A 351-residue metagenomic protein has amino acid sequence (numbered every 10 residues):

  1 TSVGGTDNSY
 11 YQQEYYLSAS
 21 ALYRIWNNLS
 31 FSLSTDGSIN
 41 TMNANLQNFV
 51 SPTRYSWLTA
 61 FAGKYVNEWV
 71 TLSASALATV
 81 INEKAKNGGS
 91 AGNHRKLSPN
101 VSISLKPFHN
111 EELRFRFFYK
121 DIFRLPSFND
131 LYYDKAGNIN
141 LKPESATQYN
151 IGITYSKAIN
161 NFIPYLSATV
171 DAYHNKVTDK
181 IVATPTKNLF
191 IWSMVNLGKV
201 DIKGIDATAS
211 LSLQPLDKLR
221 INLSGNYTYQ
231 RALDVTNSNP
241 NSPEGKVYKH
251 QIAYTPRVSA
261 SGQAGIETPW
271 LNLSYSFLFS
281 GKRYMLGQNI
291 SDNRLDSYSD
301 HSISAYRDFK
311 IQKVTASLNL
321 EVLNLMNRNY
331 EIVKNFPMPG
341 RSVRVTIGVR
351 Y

Functional and structural regions predicted by a protein language model:
T1, F108, F115-F118, P143-K203 (+2 more regions): Membrane-embedded beta-barrel scaffold of Gram-negative outer-membrane proteins
T1, F31-T35, V70-A76, P99 (+8 more regions): Transmembrane beta-strands of outer-membrane beta-barrel proteins
T1-K96, T169-V170, A209, R220-S224: Face-selective signature of the C-terminal outer-membrane beta-barrel domain
G5-Q13, N48-Y55, G89-K96, I139-S145 (+4 more regions): Replace "Gram-negative outer membrane beta-barrel proteins" with "bacterial and organellar outer membrane beta-barrel
N27, W69, S167-K176, S193-L286 (+2 more regions): Gram-negative outer-membrane beta-barrel transporters
G37-N43, N67-W69, A78-K84, L105 (+10 more regions): Transmembrane beta-strands of outer-membrane beta-barrel pores
S102, N150-T154, T208, P339-Y351: Outer-membrane beta-barrel "beta-signal"
I221, L278-L286, R294-D296, S302-Y351: C-terminal beta-signal and adjacent terminal beta-strands/loops of Gram-negative outer-membrane beta-barrel proteins
